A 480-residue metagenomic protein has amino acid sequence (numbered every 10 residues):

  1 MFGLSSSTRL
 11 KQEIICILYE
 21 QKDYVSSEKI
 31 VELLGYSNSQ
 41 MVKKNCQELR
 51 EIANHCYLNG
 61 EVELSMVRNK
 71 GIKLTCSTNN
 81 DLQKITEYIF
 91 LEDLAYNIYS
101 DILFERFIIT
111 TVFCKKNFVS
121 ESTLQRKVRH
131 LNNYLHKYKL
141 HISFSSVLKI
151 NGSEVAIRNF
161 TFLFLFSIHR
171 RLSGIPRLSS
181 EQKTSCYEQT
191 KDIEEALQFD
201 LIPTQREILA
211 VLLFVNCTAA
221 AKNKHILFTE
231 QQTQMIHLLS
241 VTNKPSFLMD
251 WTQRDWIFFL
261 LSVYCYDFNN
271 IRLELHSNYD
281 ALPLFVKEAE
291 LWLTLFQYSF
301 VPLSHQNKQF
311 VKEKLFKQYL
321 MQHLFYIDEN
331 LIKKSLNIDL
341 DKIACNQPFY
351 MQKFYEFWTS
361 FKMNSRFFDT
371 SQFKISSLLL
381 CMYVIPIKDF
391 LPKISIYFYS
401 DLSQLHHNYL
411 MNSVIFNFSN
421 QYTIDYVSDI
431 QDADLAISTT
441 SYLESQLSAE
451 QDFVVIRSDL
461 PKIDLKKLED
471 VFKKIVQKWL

Functional and structural regions predicted by a protein language model:
M1-L480: A cross-family "folded-core" feature that marks the main globular domain of proteins
